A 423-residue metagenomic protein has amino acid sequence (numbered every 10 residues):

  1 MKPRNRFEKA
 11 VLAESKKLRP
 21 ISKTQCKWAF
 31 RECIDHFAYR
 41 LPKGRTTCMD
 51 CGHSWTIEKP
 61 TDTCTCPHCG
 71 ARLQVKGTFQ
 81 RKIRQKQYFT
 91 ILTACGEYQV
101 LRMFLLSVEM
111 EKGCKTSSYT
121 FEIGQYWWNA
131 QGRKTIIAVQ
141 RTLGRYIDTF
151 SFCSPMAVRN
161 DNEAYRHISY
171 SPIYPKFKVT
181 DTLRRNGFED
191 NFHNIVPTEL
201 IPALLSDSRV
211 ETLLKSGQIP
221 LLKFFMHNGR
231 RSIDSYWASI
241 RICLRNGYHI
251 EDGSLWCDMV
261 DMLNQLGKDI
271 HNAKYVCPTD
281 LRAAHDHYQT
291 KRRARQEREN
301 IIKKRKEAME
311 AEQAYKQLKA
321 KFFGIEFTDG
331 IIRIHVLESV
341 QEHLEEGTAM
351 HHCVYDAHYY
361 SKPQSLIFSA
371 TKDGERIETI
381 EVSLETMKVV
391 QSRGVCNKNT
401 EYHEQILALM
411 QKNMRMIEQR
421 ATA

Functional and structural regions predicted by a protein language model:
M1-E312: Sequence-structural signature of the catalytic-core scaffold of metal-dependent phosphohydrolases that act on
R209-V210, L214-A423: Catalytic-core elements of nucleic-acid end-processing and repair enzymes
